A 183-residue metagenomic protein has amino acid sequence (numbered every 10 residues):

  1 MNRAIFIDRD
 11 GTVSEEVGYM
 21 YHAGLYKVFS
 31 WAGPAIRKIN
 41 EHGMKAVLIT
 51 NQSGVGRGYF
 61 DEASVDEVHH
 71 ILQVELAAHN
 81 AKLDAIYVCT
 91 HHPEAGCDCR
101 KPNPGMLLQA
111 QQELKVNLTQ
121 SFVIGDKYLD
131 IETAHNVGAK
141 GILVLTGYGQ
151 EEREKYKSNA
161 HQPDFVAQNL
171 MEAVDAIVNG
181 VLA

Functional and structural regions predicted by a protein language model:
M1-R9, A167, M171, D175-A183: Non-catalytic pre-domain segments flanking phosphatase-related domains
M1-V47: Active-site neighborhood of HAD-like aspartate-dependent phosphohydrolases
A32, I36-H69, K82-A95, A134: Substrate-recognition element of Asp-dependent hydrolases with the DxDx(T/V) motif
Y59-Q73, D98-A110, I142: Short, electropositive alpha-helical surface patch
D98-I131: Conserved Lys-Pro-Asp/Glu-containing loop-to-beta segment of HAD-superfamily phosphomonoesterases, centered on
I124-F165: Acidic, Mg2+-coordinating phosphoryl-transfer loop and its flanking beta/alpha structural elements, shared across
